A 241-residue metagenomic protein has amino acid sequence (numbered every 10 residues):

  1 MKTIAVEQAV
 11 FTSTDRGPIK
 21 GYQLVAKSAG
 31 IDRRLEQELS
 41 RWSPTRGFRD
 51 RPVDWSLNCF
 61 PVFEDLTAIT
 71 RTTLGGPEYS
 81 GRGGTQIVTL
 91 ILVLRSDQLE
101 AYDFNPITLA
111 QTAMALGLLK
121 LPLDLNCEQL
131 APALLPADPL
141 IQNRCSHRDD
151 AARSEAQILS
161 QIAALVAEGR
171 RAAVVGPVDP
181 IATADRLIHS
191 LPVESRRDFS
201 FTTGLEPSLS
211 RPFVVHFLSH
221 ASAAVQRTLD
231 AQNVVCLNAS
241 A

Functional and structural regions predicted by a protein language model:
M1-N143, D179, S195-F201, L205-L209 (+2 more regions): Extended, helix-rich scaffolding/adaptor regions
P132-A163: Extended, charged alpha-helical interaction scaffolds
R153-N238: Conserved, folded interaction/cargo-binding domains in eukaryotic regulatory proteins
